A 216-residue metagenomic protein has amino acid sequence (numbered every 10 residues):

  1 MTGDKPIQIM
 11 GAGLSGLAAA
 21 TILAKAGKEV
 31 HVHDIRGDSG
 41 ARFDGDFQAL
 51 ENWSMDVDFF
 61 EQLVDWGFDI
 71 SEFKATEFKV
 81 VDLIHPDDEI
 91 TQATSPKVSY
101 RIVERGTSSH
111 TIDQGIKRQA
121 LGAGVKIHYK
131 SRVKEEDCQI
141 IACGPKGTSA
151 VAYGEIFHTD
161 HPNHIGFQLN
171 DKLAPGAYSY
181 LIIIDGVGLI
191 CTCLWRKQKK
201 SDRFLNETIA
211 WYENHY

Functional and structural regions predicted by a protein language model:
G3, A26, T76-K79, P175: Short, basic and Ser/Thr-rich N-terminal targeting/leader segments
K5-V32: N-terminal Rossmann-like FAD-binding beta1-loop-alpha1 element of flavoenzymes
A12, I22, H110, Q114-Y216: Predominantly flavin-linked oxidoreductase catalytic cores and closely associated redox partners
I35-N52, C143-F157: An N-terminal domain-start capping segment
G37-P86: N-terminal FAD cofactor-binding segment of flavoenzymes
I84-E89, I184-V187: Short acidic-glycine loop/turn motifs at beta-strand connectors
E89-S99: Short amphipathic beta-strand/extended segments with alternating polar/hydrophobic composition
R101-S109: A short, charged, and often flexible helix/loop element on the N-terminal side of the glycosyltransferase catalytic
